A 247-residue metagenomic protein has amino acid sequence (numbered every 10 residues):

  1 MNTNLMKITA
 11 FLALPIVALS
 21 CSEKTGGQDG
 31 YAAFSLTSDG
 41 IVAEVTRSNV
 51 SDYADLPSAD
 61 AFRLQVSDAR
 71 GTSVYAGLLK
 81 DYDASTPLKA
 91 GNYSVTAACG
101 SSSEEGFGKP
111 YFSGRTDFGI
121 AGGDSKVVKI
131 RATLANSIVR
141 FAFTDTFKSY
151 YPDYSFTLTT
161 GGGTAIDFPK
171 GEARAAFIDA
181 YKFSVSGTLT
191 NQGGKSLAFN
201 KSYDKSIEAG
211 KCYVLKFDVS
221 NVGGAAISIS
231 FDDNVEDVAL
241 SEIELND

Functional and structural regions predicted by a protein language model:
M1-T9: Bacterial N-terminal signal peptides that target proteins for export
V17-S20: C-terminal motif of bacterial Sec signal peptides marking the signal peptidase cleavage site
E23-K24, G77-K80, G100-A135, Q192-A226 (+1 more regions): Structured interaction patches on ligand/partner-binding surfaces of diverse proteins
E23-S94, G100, E104, Y213 (+1 more regions): Acidic/polar, low-complexity intrinsically disordered N-terminal segments immediately downstream of a Sec signal
G26-G30, P87-G91, G122, T133-A135 (+1 more regions): Solvent-exposed loop and beta-edge segments used for protein-protein assembly and interaction
Y53-T96, P152-A209: Tryptophan-paired
R140-T144: Short edge beta-strand/loop segments characteristic of extracellular beta-sandwich folds
T146-S149: Extended, low-complexity, turn-rich repeat/linker tracts enriched in Gly/Pro/Ser/Thr and Asp/Glu that occur
